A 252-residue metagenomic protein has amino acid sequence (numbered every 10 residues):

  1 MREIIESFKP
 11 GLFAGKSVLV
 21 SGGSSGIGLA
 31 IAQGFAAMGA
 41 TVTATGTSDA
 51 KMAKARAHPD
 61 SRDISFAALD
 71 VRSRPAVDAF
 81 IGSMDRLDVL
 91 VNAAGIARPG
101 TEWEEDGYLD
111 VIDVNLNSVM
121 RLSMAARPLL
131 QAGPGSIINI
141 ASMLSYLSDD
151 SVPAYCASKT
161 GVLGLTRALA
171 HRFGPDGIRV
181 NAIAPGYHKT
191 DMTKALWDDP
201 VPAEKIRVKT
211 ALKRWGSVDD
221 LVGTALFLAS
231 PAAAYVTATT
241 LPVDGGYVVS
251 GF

Functional and structural regions predicted by a protein language model:
R2-K9, L147, L226, T237-F252: Short C-terminal tail/terminal secondary-structure segment of NAD(P)H-dependent dehydrogenase/reductase domains
S17, S24-S25: Conserved glycine-rich cofactor-binding loop
P99-I112, V152, I206: Substrate-binding pocket helix/loop in short-chain dehydrogenase/reductase
S123, S158, T166: Active-site helix of classical SDR
P128, H171-P175, A234: Alpha-helical segment proximal to the catalytic Tyr-Lys
S142: Residue(s) in the substrate-gating loop at a strand-loop-helix junction that position the organic substrate next
A182, E204-V236, V243-G245: C-terminal helical subdomain
